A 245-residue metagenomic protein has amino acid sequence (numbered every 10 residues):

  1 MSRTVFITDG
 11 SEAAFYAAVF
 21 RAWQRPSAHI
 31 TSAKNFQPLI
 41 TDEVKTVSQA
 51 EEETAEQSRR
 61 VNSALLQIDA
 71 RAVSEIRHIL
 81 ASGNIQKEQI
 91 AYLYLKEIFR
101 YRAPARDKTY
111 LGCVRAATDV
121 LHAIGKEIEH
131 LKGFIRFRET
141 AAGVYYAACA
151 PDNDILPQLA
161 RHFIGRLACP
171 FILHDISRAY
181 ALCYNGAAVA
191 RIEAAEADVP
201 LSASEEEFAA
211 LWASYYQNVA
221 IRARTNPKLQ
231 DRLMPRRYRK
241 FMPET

Functional and structural regions predicted by a protein language model:
M1-A55: N-terminal ordered "arm"
T8, E12, E53, T109-G112 (+2 more regions): Catalytic cores of large soluble enzymes that bind and process phosphate-bearing ligands
A14-R25, Y92-E97, R161-G165, A210-Q217: Short, hydrophobic/amphipathic alpha-helical patches that form generic packing surfaces within helical domains
P26-S27, I68, A72, G83 (+8 more regions): Short secondary-structure junctions and interdomain/linker hinges
S32-E129: Charged, alpha-helical interface segments at or near domain boundaries
L39-D42, A188-E193: Short acidic (Asp/Glu) and glycine-rich catalytic loops that position anionic groups and cofactors
A105-R191: Internal, well-folded beta-alpha domain core
C169-L173, A181-A188, A195-T245: Long, compositionally biased intrinsically disordered terminal regions
